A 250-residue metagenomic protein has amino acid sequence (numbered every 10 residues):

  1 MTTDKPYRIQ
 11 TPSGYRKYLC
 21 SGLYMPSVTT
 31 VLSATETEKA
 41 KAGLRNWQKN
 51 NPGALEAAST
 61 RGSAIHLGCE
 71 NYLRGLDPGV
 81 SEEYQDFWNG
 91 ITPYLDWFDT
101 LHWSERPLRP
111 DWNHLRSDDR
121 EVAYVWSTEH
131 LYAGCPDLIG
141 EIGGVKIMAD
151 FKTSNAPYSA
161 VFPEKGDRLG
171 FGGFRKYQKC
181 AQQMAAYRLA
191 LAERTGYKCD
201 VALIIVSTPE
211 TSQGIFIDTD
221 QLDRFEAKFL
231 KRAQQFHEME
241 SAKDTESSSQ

Functional and structural regions predicted by a protein language model:
M1, S241-Q250: Glycine- and charge-rich intrinsically disordered segments
M1-A133: Metal-dependent nuclease catalytic cores that hydrolyze phosphodiester bonds in DNA/RNA, characterized by
S33, T37, F236, T245-S248: Compositionally biased non-globular segments, especially hydrophobic aliphatic-rich helices of signal peptides
R74, V80, D96, T195-G196 (+3 more regions): Amphipathic alpha-helical interaction segments
R106-S241: Mg2+/Mn2+-dependent nuclease catalytic core
